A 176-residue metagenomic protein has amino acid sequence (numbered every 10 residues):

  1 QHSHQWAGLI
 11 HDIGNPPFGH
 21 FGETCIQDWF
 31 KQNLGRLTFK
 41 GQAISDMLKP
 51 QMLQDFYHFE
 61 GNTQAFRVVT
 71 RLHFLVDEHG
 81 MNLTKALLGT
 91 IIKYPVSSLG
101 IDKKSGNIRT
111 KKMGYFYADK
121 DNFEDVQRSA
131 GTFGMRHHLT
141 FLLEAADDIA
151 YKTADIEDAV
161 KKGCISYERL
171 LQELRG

Functional and structural regions predicted by a protein language model:
Q1-W6, I13-G176: Sequence-structural signature of the catalytic-core scaffold of metal-dependent phosphohydrolases that act on
